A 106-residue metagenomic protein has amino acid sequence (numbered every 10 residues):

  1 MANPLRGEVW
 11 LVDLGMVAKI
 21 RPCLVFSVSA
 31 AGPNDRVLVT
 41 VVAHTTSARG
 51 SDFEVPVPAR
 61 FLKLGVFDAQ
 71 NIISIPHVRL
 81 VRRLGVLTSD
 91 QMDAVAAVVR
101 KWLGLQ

Functional and structural regions predicted by a protein language model:
M1-Q106: Conserved functional hotspots at enzyme active or ligand-binding sites that engage polyanionic ligands
